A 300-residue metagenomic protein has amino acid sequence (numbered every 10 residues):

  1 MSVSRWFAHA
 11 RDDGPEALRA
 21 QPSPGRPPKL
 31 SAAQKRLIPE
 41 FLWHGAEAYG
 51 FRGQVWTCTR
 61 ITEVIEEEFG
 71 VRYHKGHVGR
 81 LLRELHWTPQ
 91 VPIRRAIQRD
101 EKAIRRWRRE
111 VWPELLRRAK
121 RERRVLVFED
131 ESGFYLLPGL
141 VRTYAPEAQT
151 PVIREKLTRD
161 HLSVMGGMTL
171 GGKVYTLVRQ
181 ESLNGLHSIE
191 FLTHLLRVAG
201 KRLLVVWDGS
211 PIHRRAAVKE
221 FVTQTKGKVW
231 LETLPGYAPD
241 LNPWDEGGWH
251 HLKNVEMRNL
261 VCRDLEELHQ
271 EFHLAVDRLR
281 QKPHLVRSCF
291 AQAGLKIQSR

Functional and structural regions predicted by a protein language model:
M1, G76: Key DNA-contact positions within bacterial/archaeal DNA-binding proteins
S4-F7, G79: Key DNA-contacting residues within the recognition helix of helix-turn-helix
L18-K29, R80-A119, G139-P146: Basic, flexible linker segments flanking DNA-binding modules in nucleic acid-interacting mobile-element proteins
G25-Y73, K120-R121: A short, amphipathic alpha-helix used for macromolecular contacts
R106-T193, A293-R300: Extended, low-complexity cationic-aromatic segments
E122-L126, G133, W244-R300: C-terminal anion-handling pockets and recognition modules
E129, L192, G200-R214, L234 (+1 more regions): Acidic/histidine-rich, metal-coordinating catalytic segments
T150-K156, T223-W244, L260: RNase H-like polynucleotidyl transferase catalytic core
